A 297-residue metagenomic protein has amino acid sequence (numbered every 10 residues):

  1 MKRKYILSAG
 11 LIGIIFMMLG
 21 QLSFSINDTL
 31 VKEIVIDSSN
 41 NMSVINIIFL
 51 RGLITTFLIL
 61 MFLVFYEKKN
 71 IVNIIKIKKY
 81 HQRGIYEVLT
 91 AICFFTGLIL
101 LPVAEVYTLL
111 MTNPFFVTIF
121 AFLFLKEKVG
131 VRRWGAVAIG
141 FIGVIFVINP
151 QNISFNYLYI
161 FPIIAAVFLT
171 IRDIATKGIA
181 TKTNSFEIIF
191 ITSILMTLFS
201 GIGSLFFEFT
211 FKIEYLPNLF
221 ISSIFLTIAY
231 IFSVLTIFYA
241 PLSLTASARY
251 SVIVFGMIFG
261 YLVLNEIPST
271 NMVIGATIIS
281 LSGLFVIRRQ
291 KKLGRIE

Functional and structural regions predicted by a protein language model:
M1-I45, I153-G178, E297: Glycine-/small-residue-enriched transmembrane alpha-helix faces in small-molecule transporters and effluxers
R3, L7, V254-E297: C-terminal-most transmembrane helix of multi-pass membrane proteins
G13-G20, K68-C93, Y157-A165, S204 (+1 more regions): Loop-to-transmembrane-helix transition segments
Q21-S25, L60, G84, V88-I92 (+7 more regions): Hydrophobic/small/kink-forming positions within alpha-helical transmembrane segments of polytopic membrane proteins
N40-L89, F168-I171, I191-F207: Transmembrane alpha-helices of multi-pass small-molecule transport proteins
F94-I99, N113-G135, V254-V273: C-terminal transmembrane-helix exit sites in multi-pass transporters
V106-T112, I179-L195, Y230-L262: Helix-helix packing/entry segments at the starts of transmembrane helices
Y107-L110, K126-F146, N152, N156-Y159 (+2 more regions): Loop-to-transmembrane alpha-helix entry segments
